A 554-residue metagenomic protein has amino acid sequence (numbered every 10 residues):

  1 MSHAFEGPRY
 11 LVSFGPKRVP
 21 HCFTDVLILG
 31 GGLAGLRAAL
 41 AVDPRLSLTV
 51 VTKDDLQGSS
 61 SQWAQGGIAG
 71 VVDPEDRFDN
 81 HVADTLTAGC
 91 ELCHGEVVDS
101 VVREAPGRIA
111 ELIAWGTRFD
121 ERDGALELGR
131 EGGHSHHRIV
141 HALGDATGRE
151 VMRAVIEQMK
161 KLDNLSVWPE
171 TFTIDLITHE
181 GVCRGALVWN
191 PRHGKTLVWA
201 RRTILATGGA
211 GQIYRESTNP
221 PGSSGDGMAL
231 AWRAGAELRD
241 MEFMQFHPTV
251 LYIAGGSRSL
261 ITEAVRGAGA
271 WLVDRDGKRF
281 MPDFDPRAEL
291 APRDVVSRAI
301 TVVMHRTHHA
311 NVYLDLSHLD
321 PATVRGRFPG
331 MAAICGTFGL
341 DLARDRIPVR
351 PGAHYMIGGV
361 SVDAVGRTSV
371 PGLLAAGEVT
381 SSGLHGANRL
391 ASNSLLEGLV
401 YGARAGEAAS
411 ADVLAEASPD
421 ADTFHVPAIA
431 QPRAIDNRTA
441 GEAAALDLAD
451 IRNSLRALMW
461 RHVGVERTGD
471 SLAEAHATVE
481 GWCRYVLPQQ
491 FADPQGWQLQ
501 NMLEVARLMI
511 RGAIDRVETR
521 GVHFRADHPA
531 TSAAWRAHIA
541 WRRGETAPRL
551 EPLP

Functional and structural regions predicted by a protein language model:
F5-R9, F14-K17, C22-T24, A38-A41 (+10 more regions): Glycine- and aromatic-enriched mobile tails/lids
G30-L33: Glycine-rich Rossmann-fold phosphate-binding loop(s) that bind the pyrophosphate of adenine dinucleotide cofactors
S47-T52, D240: Short beta-strand "acidic-cap" motif of Rossmann-like dinucleotide-binding folds
D54-L86, C90, P248, G256-S259: Conserved N-terminal glycine-rich FAD pyrophosphate-binding loop of Rossmann-like flavoproteins
L56, L230, A236-I347, A408-L414: An anion/pyrophosphate-binding glycine-rich loop and adjacent beta-alpha core in soluble alpha-beta enzymes
C93-P106, I139-E157, W168, S217-G225 (+3 more regions): Short beta-strand to alpha-helix junction loop
I113-G194, W199, A206, R215 (+2 more regions): Conserved redox-cofactor binding core of oxidoreductases
R202-S259, R306, N393-R404, A408: Glycine-rich loop(s) and the adjacent beta-strand/alpha-helix scaffold that form part
